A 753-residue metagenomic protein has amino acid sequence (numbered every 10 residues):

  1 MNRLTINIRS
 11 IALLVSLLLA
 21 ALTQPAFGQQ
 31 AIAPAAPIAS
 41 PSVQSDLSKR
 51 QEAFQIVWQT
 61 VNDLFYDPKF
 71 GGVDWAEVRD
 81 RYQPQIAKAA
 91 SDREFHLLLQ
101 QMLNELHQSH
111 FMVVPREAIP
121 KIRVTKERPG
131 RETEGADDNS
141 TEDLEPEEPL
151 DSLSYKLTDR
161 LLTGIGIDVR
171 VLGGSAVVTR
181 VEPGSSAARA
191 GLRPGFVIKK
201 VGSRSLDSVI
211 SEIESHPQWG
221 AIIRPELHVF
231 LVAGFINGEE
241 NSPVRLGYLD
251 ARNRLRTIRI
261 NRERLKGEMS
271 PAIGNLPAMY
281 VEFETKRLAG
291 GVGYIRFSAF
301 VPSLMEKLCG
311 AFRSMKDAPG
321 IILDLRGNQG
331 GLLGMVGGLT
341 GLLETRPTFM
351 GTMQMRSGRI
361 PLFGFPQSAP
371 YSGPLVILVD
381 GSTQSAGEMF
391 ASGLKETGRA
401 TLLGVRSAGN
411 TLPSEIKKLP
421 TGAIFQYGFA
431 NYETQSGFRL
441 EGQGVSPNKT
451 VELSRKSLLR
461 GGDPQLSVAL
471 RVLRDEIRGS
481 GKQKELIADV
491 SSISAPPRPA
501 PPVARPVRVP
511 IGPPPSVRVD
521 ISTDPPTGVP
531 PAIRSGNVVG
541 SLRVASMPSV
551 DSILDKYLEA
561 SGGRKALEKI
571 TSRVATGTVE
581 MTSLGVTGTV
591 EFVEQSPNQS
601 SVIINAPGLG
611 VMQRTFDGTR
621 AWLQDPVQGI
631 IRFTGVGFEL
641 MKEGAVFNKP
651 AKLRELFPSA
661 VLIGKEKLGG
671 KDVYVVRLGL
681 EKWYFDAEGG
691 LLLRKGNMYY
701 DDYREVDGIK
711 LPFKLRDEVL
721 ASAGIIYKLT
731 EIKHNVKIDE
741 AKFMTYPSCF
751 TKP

Functional and structural regions predicted by a protein language model:
K69-G174, E240-R245, L249-E282, R478-P499: Extended, small/polar residue-biased N-terminal targeting/export presequences and adjacent propeptide/linker tracts
K88-S91, P194-R245, M335, G409-I416: PDZ domains, with a preference for the canonical peptide-binding region formed by the helix
E145-L150, K156-S208, V301-P302, A430-N431: PDZ/PDZ-like domain segments forming the peptide/carboxylate-binding groove, activating on the N-terminal beta-strands
A187-R224, I322-R326, L394-T397, L402-L403 (+2 more regions): Conserved PDZ fold ligand-binding element
P225-E226, G234-P420, L458, E476-G479 (+1 more regions): Cleft-lining beta-strand/loop regions that shape enzyme active-site pockets
V538, V544-S546, D551-G629, V661-L662 (+1 more regions): N-terminal mature ectodomain segment of secretory-pathway/periplasmic proteins
S546-S552, E559, T615-L680, A687-L691 (+2 more regions): Flexible, processing/modification-adjacent segments and terminal tails in exported/periplasmic/extracellular proteins
P607, G669-F750: Gly/Pro-enriched, hydrophobic low-complexity segments that function as extracytoplasmic propeptides/linkers
